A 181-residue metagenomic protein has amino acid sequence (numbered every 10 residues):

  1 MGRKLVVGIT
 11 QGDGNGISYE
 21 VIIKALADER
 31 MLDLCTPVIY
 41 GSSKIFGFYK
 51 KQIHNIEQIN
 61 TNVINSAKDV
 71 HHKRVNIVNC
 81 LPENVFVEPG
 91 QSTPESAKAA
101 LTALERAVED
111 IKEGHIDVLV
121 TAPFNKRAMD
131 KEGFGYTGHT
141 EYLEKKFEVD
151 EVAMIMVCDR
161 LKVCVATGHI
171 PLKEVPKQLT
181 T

Functional and structural regions predicted by a protein language model:
M1-H139, Q178-T181: Contiguous, glycine/small-aliphatic-enriched amphipathic segments in soluble metabolic enzymes
A27, M129, E148, G168-P171: A broad detector of the eukaryotic-type serine/threonine protein kinase catalytic domain
P37, V152-A153, L161-C164: Small-molecule pocket liners
G41-K44, K126, D159-L161, I170-L172: Glycine-rich beta-alpha junction loops
H71-C80, V157-G168: Short coil-to-beta-strand
E109-I116, E148-V152, L172: Alpha-helix capping at helix-to-loop junctions
K131-A153: Glycine/threonine-rich beta-strand-loop-alpha-helix active-site module that forms ligand/phosphate-binding
V165-T181: Glycine-rich phosphate/diphosphate-binding loop of Rossmann-like nucleotide-binding domains
